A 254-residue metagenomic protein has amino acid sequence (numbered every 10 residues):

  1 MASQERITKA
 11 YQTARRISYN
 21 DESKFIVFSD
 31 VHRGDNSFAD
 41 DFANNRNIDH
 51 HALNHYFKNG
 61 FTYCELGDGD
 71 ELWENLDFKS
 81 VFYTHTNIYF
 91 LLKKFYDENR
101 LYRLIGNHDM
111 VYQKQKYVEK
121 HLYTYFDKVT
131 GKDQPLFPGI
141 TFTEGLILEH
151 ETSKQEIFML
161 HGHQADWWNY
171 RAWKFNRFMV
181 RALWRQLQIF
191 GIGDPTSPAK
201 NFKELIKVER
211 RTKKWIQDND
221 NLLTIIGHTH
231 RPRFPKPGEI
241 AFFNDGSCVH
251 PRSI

Functional and structural regions predicted by a protein language model:
M1-I254: Extended recognition/assembly regions associated with phosphoester-bond processing machinery
